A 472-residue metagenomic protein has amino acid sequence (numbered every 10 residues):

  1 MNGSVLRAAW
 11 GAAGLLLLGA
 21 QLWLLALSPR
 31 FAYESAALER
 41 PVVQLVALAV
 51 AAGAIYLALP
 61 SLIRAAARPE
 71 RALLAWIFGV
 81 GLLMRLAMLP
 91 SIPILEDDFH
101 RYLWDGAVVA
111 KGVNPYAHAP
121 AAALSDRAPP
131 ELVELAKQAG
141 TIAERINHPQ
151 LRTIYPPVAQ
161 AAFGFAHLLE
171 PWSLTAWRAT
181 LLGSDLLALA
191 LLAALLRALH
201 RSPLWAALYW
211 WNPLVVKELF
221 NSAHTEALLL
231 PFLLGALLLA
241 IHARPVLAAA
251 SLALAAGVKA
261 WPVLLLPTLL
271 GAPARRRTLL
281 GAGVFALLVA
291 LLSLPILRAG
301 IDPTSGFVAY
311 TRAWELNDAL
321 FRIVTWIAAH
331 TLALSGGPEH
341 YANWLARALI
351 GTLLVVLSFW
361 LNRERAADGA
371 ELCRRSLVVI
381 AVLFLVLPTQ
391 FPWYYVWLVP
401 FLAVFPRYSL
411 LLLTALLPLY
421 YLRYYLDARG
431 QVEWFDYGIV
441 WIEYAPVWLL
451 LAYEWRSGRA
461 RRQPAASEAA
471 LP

Functional and structural regions predicted by a protein language model:
M1-A87, R197, D368, L372-C373 (+1 more regions): Start-transfer (signal-anchor) and selected internal transmembrane alpha helices of multi-pass inner/ER membrane
A54-S61, F165, T175-L199, L230 (+1 more regions): Transmembrane-helix motifs of polytopic, lipid-linked glycan transferases
E70-R178: Intramembrane catalytic core of multi-pass membrane enzymes that act on lipidic substrates
R71-A72, W76, L192-P213, G369: Transmembrane-helix signature of polytopic, membrane-embedded enzymes that assemble or transfer cell-envelope glycans
I77-M84, A274-I296: Hydrophobic alpha-helical membrane-interfacial segments at the cytosolic entry of transmembrane helices
L189-L191, L229-R244, I380: Specific aromatic-rich, kink-prone transmembrane helix
A290, A309, A313-T389, P472: Aromatic/glycine/proline-enriched transmembrane-helix motif characteristic of membrane-embedded glycan-assembly enzymes
W314, P406-P472: Aromatic-enriched
